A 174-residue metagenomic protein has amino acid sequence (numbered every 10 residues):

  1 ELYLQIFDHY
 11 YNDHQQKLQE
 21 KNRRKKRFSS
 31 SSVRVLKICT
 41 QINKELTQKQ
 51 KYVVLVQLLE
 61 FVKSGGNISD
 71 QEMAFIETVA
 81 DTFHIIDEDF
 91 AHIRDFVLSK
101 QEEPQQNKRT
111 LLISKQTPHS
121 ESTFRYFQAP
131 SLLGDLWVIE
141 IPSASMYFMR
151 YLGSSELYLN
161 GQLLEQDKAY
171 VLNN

Functional and structural regions predicted by a protein language model:
E1-I141: Small-residue-enriched hydrophobic alpha-helices in membranes
W137-N173: Forkhead-associated
